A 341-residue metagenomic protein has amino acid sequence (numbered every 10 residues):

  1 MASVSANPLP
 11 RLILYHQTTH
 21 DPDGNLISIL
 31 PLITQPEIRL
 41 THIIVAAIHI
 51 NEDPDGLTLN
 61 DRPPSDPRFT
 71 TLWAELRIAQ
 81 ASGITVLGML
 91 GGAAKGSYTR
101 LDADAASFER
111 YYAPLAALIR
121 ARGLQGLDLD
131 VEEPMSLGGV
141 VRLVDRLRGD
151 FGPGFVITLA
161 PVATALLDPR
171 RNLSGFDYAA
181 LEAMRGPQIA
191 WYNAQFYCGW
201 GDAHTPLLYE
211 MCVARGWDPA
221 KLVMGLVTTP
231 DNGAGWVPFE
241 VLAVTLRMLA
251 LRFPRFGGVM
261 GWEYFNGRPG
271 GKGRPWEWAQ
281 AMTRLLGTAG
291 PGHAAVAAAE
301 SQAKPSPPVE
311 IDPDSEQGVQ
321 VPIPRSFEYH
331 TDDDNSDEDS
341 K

Functional and structural regions predicted by a protein language model:
A2-A243, F253-F256, F265-H293: Chitinase-like catalytic core of GlcNAc-active glycosidases
T245-L249: Short glycine-rich, acidic/polar surface loops and turns
W262: Functionally critical loop-and-helix segments that line ligand-binding/catalytic clefts of soluble enzyme domains
A295-A299: Extracellular/luminal ectodomains of metazoan preproproteins built from arrays of small disulfide-bonded modules
S306-P313, I323-S340: Short linear regulatory motifs embedded in intrinsically disordered, acidic Ser/Thr-rich regions of nuclear proteins
